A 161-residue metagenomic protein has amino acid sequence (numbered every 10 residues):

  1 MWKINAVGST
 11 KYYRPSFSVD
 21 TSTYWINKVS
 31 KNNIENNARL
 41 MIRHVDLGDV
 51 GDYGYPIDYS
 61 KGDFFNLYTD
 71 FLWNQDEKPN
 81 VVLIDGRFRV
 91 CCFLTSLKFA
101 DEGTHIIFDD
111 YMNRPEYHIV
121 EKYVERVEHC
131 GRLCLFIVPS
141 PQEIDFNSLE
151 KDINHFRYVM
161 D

Functional and structural regions predicted by a protein language model:
M1-G54: SAM cofactor-binding core of SAM-dependent methyltransferases, primarily the Rossmann-like beta-alpha-beta module
W25, F71-D161: C-terminal substrate-binding/active-site "lid" region of AdoMet-derived donor-dependent transferases
S30, D58-S60, S140, D145: Serine/threonine-rich low-complexity intrinsically disordered regions
L40-T95: Internal catalytic-core helix/loop-beta-alpha segment that presents or stabilizes conserved functional determinants
